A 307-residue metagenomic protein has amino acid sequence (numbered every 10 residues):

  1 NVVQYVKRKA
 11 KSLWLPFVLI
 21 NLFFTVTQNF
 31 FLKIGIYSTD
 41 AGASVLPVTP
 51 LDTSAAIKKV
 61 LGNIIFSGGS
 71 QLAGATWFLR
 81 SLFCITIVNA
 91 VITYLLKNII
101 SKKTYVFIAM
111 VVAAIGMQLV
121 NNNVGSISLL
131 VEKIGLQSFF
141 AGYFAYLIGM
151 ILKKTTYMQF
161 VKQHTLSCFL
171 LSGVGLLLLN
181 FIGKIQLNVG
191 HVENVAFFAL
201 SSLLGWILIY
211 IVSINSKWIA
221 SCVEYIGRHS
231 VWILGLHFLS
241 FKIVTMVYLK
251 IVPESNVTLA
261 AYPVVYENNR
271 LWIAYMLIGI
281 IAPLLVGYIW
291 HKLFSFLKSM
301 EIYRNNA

Functional and structural regions predicted by a protein language model:
N1-A307: Alpha-helical transmembrane segments and their immediate juxtamembrane cytosolic regions
